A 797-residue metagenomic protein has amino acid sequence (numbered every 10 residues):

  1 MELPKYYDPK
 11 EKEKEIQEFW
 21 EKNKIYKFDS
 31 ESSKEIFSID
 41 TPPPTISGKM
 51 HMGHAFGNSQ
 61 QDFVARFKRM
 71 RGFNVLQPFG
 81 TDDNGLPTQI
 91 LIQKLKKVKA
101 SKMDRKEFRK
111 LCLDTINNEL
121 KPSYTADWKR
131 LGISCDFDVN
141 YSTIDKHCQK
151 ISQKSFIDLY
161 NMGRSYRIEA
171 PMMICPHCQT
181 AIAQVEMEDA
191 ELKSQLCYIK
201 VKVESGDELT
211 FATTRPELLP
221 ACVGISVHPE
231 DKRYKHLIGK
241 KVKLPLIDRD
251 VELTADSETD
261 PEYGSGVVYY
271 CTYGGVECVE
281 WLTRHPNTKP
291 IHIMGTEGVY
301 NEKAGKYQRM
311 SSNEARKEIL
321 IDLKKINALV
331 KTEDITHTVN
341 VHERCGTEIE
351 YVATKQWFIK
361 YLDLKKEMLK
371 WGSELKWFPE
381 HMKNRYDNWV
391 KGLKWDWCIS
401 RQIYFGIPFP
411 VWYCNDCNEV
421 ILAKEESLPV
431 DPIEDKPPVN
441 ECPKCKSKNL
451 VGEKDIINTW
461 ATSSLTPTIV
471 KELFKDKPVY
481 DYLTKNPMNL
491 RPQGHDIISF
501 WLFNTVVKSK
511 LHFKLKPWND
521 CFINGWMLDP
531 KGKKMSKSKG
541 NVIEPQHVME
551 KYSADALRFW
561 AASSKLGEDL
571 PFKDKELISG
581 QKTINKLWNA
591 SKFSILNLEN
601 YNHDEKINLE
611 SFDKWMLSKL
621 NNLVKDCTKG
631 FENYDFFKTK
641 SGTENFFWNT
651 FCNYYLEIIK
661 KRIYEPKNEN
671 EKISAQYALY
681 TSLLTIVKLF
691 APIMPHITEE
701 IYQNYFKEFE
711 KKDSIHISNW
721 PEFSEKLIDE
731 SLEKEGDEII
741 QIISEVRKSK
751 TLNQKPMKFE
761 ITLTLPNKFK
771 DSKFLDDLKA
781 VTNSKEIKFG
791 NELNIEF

Functional and structural regions predicted by a protein language model:
M1-E230, R249-D250, T254-E258, Y270-K306 (+10 more regions): N-terminal, positively charged nucleic-acid-binding surface of large information/translation enzymes
P4, D8, K12, M52-F56 (+29 more regions): Catalytic cores of large soluble enzymes that bind and process phosphate-bearing ligands
S33-T41, F63, K99-A100, T125-G132 (+9 more regions): Active-site-adjacent bridging/hinge elements
I36-P42, G48, Y269-Y270, C417-E419 (+2 more regions): Short hydrophobic beta-strand segments
G53-A65, T81-D82, C148-I151, E208-K324 (+6 more regions): Structured ligand/cofactor/substrate-binding pocket environments in proteins
K94-K106, I421, S427-D431, D435 (+2 more regions): Glycine-/small-residue-rich beta-strand-loop submotif within the FAD-binding core of flavoenzymes
C178, I247, C345-G346, N415-C417 (+1 more regions): Short Cys/His-rich metal-coordination motifs, predominantly Zn2+-binding knuckles/fingers
Y198, W395-A461, L465, L511-A554 (+1 more regions): Feature 926 captures the class I aminoacyl-tRNA synthetase adenylation module centered on the KMSKS loop
